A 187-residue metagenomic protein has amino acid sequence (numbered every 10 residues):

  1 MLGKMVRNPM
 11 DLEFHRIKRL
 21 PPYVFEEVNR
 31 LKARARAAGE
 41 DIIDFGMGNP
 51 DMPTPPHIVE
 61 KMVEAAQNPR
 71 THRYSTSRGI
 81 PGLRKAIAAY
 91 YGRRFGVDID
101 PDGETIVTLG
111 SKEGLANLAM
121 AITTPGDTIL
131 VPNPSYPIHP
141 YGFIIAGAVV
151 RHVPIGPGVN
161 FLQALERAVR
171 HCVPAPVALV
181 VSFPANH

Functional and structural regions predicted by a protein language model:
L2, V6-F14, K18-L109, N117: N-terminal small-domain helix-loop-helix segment of the aminotransferase-like
P50, K112, Y136, F183-N186: Short glycine-rich anion-binding loops that position phosphate/pyrophosphate groups of nucleotides and phosphorylated
D102, G126, P174-P176: A general structural motif
L109, L118, N133, S182-F183: Glycine-rich, N-terminal phosphate-binding loop of Rossmann-like dinucleotide-binding domains
A121-F143: Conserved PLP-anchoring active-site segment centered on the Schiff-base-forming lysine
I145-V150: A short helix-loop-beta submotif of the ANL/AMP-binding
R151, G156-H187: Active-site phosphate-binding strand-loop segment of PLP-dependent enzymes
